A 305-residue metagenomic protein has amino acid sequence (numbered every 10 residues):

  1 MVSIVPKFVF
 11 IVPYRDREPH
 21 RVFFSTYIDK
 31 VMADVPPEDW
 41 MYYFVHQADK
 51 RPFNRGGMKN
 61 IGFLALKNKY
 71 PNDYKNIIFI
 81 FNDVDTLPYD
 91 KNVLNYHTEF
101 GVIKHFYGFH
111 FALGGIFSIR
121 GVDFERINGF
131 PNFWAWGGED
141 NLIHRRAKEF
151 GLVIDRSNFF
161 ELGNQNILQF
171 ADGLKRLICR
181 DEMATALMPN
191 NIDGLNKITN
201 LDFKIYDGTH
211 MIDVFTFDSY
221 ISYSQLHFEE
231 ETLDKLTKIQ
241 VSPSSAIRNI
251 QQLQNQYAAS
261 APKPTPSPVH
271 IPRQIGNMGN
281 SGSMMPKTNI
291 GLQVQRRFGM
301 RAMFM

Functional and structural regions predicted by a protein language model:
P6-V12, I28, M41-F44, G62: Hydrophobic targeting segments
R17-A33: Short, well-formed alpha-helical segments that are part of the catalytic scaffolds of diverse glycosyltransferases
R17-R21, R51-K59: Phosphate/oxyanion-binding active-site loops and adjacent basic polyanion-contact surfaces
F24, N141-M305: C-terminal catalytic/acceptor-binding lobe
V31-P36, L66-K75: Alpha-helix termini
F44-H46, N158: Residue-level recognition of beta-strand->loop/alpha-helix junctions
H46-D49, V84: Acidic ATP/Mg2+-coordinating residue in the GHKL
N54-M58, F63, P71-N72, I78-T209: Conserved catalytic core of nucleotide-sugar-dependent glycosyltransferases
